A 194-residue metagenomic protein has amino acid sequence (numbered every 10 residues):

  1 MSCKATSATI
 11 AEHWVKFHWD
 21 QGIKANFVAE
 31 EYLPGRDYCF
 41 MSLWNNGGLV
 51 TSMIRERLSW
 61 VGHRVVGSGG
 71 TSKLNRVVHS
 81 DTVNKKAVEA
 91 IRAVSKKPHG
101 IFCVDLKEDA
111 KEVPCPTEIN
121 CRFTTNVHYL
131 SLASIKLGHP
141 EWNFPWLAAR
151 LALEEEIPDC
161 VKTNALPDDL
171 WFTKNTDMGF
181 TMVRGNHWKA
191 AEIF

Functional and structural regions predicted by a protein language model:
M1, A25-F27, Y38, F102: Residue-level marker for the onset of beta-strands and adjacent loop->beta junctions in well-ordered domains
S2, T6-W19, E31-D37, M41-K96 (+2 more regions): ATP-dependent carboxylate/phosphate-activation module, predominantly the ATP-grasp catalytic core and closely related
Q21-I23: Glycine-rich phosphate-binding loop signature in dinucleotide/nucleotide-binding domains
V28, P98-D105, P158-L166: Flexible, glycine/charged-enriched surface loops at secondary-structure junctions
V50, F102, C115-E118: Protein kinase-like catalytic core scaffold
E108-C115: A short, glycine/Asx- and small/polar-enriched loop/turn that sits immediately N-terminal to a beta-strand
D109, G138-F194: Peripheral (often C-terminal) accessory segments that flank ATP-dependent C-N-forming ligase machineries
